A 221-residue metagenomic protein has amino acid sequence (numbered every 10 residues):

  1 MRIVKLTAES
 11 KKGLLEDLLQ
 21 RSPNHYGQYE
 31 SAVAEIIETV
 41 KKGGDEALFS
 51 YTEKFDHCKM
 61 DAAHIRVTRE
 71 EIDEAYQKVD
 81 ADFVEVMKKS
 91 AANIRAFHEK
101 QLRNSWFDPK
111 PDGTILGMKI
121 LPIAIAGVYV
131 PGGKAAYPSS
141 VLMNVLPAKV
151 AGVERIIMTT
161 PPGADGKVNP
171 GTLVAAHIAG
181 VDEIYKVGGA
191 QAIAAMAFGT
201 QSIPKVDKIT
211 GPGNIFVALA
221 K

Functional and structural regions predicted by a protein language model:
M1-A124: N-terminal Rossmann-like NAD(P)+-binding subdomain of aldehyde/semialdehyde dehydrogenases
S31, L121, A151, A179 (+1 more regions): Structured loop/turn residues at beta-strand edges in well-structured enzyme cores
I37, P131-A135, I157-G163, G180-V187 (+1 more regions): Flexible, glycine/proline-enriched loop segments at strand-loop-helix junctions that form or flank small-ligand binding
G44, E154, D182: Short acidic/polar active-site loop segments enriched in Thr and Asp
D108-V174: Conserved small-residue-rich beta-alpha loop and adjacent elements that most often cradle the phosphate/pyrophosphate
N169-G180, A197: N-terminal small/polar loop signature for handling phosphorylated ligands or for N-terminal nucleophile
G180-K221: Conserved NAD(P)+-binding/catalytic subdomain of aldehyde/semialdehyde dehydrogenases
